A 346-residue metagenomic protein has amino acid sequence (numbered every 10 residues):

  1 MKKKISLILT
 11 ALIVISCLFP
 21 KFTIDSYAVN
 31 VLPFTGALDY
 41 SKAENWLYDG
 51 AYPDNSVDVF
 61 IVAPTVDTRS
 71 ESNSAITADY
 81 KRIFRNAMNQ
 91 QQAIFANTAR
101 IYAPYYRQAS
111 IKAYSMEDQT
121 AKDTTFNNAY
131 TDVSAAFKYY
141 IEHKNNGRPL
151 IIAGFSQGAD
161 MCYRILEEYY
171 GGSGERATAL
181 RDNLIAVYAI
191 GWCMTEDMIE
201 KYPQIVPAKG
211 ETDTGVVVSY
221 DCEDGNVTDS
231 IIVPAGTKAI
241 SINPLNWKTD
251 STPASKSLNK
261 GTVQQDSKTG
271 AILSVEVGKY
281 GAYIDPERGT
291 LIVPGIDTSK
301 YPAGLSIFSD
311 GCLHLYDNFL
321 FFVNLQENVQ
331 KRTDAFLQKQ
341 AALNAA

Functional and structural regions predicted by a protein language model:
K2-I5, F19-A93, N344: Flexible, membrane-associating and regulatory peripheral segments of lipid-active enzymes
L9-K21: Bacterial N-terminal signal peptides
N55-V57, N97-I101, N146-P149, R181-A186: Loop/turn elements at helix/coil->beta-strand transitions in domains of secreted/extracellular proteins
D58-V62, Y102-Y105, I151-I152, A186-A189 (+1 more regions): Structural recognition of the beta-strand scaffold that forms the well-ordered cores of secreted hydrolase catalytic
V62-R148, I296-A345: Active-site catalytic motif of lipid deacylating hydrolases and related acyltransferases
S134-K144, E168-F322, Q326-K331, A335 (+1 more regions): Surface cap/lid and interfacial helix-loop subdomains adjacent to catalytic sites that gate substrate access
G154-G158, C162: Gly/Ala-rich beta-loop-alpha elbow adjacent to hydrolase catalytic centers
Y163-E167: Short, hydrophobic alpha-helix immediately C-terminal to the catalytic nucleophile
